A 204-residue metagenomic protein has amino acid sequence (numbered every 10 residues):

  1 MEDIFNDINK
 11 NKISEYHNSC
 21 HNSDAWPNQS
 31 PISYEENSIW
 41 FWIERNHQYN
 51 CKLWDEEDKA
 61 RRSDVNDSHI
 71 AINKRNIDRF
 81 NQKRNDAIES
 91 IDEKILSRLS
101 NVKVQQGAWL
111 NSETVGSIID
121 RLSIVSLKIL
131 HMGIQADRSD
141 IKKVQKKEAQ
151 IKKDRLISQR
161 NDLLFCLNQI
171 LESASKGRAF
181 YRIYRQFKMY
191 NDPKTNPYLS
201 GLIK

Functional and structural regions predicted by a protein language model:
M1-K204: Anionic, Ser/Thr-rich low-complexity intrinsically disordered regions
